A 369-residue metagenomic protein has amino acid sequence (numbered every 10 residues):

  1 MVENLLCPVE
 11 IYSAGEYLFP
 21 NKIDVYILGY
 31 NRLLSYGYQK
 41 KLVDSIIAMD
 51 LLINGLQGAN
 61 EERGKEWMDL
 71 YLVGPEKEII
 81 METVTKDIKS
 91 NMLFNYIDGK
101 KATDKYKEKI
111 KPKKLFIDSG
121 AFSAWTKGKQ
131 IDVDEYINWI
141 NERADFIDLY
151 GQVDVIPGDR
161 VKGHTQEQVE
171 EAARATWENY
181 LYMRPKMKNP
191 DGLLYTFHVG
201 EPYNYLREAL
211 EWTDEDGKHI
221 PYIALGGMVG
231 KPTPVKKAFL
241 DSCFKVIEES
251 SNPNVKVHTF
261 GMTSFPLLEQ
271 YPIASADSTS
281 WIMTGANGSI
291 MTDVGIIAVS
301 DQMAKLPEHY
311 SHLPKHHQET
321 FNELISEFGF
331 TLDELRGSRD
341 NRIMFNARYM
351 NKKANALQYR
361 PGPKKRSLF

Functional and structural regions predicted by a protein language model:
V2-K188, P363-F369: Non-catalytic, usually N-terminal nucleic-acid engagement modules in DNA/RNA processing proteins
L18, I46, A286-F369: C-terminal accessory extensions appended to soluble enzyme cores
Y38-L42, G99-K105, K127-E142, T165-M183 (+7 more regions): Well-ordered, non-membrane alpha-helical segments in soluble/globular domains
D118, Y195, Y271: Conserved, mostly hydrophobic/aromatic
W139-L149, N179-L193, K218, V246-V255 (+1 more regions): A structural motif corresponding to the C-terminal end of an alpha-helix and its immediate exit/capping segment
V161-V169, G192-S264, T279-A304: Glycine/Thr-rich beta-alpha phosphate-binding loop at enzyme active sites
T263-P272: Acidic, divalent-metal-coordinating active-site segment for phosphoryl/phosphodiester hydrolysis, typified by short
S275: Eukaryote-biased recognition of electropositive, low-complexity segments and basic polyanion/acidic-motif-binding
